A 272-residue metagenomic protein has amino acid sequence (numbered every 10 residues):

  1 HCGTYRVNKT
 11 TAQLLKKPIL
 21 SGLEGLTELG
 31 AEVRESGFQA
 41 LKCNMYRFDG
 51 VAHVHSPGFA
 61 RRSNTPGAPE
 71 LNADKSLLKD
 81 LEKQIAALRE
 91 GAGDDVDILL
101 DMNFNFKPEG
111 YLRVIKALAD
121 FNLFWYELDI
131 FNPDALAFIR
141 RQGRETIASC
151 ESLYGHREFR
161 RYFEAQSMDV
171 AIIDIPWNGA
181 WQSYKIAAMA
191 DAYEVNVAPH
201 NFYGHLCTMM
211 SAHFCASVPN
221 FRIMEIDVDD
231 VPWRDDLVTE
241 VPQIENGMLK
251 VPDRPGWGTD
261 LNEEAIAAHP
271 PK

Functional and structural regions predicted by a protein language model:
C2-A137: Metal-dependent enolase-superfamily TIM-barrel catalytic cores that perform enediolate-based chemistry
K116, N122, F131-M248, P252-P255 (+1 more regions): Shared catalytic-loop signature of beta/alpha-barrel
G256-K272: Extended hydrophobic packing segments that form well-structured cores
